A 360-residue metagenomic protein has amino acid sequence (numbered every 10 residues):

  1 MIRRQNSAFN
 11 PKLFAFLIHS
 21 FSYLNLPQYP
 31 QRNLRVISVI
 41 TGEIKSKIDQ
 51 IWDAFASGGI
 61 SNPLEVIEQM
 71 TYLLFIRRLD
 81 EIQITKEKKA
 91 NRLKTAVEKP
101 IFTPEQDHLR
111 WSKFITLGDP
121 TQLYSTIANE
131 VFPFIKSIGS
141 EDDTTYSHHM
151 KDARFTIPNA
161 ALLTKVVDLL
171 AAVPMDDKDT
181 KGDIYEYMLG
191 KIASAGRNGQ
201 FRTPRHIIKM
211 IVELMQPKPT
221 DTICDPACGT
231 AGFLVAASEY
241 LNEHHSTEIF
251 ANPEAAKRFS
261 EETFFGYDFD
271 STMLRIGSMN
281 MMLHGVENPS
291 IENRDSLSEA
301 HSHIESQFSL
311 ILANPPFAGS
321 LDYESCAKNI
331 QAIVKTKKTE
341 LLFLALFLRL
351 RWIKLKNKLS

Functional and structural regions predicted by a protein language model:
I2-R4, A8-P219, S290-E299: Non-catalytic, mostly N-terminal accessory regions of nucleic-acid modification and defense proteins
D49, T164, K257, E287-I291 (+2 more regions): Short acidic (Asp/Glu) and glycine-rich catalytic loops that position anionic groups and cofactors
S57, A172, P217, E243 (+2 more regions): Secondary-structure boundary motif
V66, M70, L274, T336-S360: Conserved Class I SAM-dependent methyltransferase catalytic core
G190, E239, I353: Glycine-rich, acidic and aromatic/proline-enriched surface loops and short helix-turn segments that act as binding
Q200-A313, A318-S320, N329, L341: Conserved S-adenosyl-L-methionine
D322-T336: A mobile, often basic/glycine-rich helix-loop segment that functions as the active-site lid/recognition loop
